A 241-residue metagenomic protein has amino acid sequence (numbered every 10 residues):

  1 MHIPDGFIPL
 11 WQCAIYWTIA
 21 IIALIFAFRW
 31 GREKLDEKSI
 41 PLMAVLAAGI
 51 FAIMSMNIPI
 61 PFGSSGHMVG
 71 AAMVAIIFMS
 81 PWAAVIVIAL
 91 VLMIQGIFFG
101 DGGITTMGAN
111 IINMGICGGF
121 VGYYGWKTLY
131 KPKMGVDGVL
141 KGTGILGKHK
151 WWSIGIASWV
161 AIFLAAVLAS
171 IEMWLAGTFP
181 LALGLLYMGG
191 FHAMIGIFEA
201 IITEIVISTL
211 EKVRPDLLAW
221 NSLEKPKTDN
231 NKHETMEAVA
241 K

Functional and structural regions predicted by a protein language model:
H2-I76: Hydrophobic transmembrane alpha-helices
A14-I15, I40-V45, V69, V85-A89 (+3 more regions): Hydrophobic alpha-helical transmembrane segments
T18-A23, G115-W126, I197-S208: Hydrophobic cores of alpha-helical transmembrane segments in multi-pass inner/ER membrane proteins, independent
M54, I58-G119: Alpha-helical membrane segments and adjacent membrane-interface helices in multi-pass membrane proteins
I112-A169: Short helix-perturbing small/polar motifs within transmembrane alpha-helices
W126, A165, A169-G177, I207 (+1 more regions): Juxtamembrane/transmembrane-helix interface segments of polytopic membrane transporters
D137-T143, T209-L210, R214-V239: Short, highly charged, low-complexity non-transmembrane loops/tails of multi-pass membrane proteins
W159, F163, A193-I201, I205 (+1 more regions): Hydrophobic transmembrane alpha-helical segments of multi-pass transport and channel proteins
